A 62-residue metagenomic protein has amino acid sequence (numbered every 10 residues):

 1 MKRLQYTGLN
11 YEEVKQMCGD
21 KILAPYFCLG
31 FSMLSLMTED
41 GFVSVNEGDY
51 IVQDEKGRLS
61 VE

Functional and structural regions predicted by a protein language model:
M1-E39: N-terminal non-globular leader segments, chiefly Sec-dependent signal peptides
D40-E62: Short, compact, well-ordered microdomains
